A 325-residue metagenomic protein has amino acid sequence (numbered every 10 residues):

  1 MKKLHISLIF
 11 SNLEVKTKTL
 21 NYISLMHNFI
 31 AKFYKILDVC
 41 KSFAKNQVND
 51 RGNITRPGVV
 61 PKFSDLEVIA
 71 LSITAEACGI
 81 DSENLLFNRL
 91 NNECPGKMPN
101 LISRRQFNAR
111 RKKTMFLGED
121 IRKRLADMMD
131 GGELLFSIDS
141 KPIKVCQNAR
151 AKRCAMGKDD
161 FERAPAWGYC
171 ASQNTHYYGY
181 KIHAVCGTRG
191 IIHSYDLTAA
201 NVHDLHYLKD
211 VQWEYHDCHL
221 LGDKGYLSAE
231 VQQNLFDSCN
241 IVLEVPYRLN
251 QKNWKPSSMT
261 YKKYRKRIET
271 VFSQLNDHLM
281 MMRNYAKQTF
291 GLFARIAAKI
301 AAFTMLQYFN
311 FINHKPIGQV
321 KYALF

Functional and structural regions predicted by a protein language model:
K2-F325: Short alpha-helical elements
